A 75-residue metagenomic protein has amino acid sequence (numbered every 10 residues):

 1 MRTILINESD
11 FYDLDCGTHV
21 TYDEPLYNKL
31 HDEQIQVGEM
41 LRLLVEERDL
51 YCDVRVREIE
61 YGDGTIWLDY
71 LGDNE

Functional and structural regions predicted by a protein language model:
M1-R2, D73-E75: Intrinsically disordered, low-complexity, charged/polar segments
M1-T21: Charged, low-complexity interaction regions that mediate assembly/partner binding in large macromolecular machines
I4-I6, L41-L43, V56, I66-L68: Hydrophobic beta-strand residues in large extracellular and virion-surface proteins
T18, E60-G72: Short, solvent-exposed secondary-structure boundary/capping segments
V20-H31: Short alpha-helix capping/helix-loop boundary micro-motifs
E33-V37: Short, well-ordered loop/turn sites that connect or cap secondary structure elements
M40-L50: Short, charged beta-turn/beta-strand-edge "cap" motif at the junction between a beta-strand and an adjacent loop
L50-E60: Short beta-strand-centered aromatic/proline hotspots
